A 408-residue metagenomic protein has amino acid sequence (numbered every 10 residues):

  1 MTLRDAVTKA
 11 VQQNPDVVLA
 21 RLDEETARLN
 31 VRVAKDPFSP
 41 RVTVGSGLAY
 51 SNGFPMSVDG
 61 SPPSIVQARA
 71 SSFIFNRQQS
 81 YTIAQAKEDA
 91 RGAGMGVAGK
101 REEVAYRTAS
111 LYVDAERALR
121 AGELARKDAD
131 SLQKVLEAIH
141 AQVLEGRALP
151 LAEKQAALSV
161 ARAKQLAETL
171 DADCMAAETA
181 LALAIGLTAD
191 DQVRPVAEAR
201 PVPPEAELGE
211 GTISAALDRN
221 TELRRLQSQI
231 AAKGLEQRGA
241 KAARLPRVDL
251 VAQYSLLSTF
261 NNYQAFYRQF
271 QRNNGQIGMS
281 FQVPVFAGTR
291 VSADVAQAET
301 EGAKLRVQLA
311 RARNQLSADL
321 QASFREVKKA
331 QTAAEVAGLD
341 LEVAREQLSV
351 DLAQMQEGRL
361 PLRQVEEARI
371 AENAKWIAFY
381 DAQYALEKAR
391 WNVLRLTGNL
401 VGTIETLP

Functional and structural regions predicted by a protein language model:
M1-G47, S72, K87, R147-L149 (+8 more regions): Bacterial Sec-pathway N-terminal export signals of envelope proteins
T8-V18, E25-P40, Q67-Q85, M95-E102 (+8 more regions): A glycine-/polar-enriched beta->alpha junction
L19-A34, K100, V104-A125, K134-A141 (+4 more regions): Amphipathic alpha-helical coiled-coil segments
G45-I74, T82, P195-A206, R238 (+3 more regions): Small/polar, glycine/serine/threonine/aspartate-rich low-complexity segments that form flexible
E103-A215, E326, A330, V350 (+2 more regions): Periplasmic alpha-helical coiled-coil/stalk elements that build and connect Gram-negative outer-membrane
L170, T221, L305, A382: Metallo-beta-lactamase
A180-T188, K388-T403: Long amphipathic alpha-helical coiled-coil segments
